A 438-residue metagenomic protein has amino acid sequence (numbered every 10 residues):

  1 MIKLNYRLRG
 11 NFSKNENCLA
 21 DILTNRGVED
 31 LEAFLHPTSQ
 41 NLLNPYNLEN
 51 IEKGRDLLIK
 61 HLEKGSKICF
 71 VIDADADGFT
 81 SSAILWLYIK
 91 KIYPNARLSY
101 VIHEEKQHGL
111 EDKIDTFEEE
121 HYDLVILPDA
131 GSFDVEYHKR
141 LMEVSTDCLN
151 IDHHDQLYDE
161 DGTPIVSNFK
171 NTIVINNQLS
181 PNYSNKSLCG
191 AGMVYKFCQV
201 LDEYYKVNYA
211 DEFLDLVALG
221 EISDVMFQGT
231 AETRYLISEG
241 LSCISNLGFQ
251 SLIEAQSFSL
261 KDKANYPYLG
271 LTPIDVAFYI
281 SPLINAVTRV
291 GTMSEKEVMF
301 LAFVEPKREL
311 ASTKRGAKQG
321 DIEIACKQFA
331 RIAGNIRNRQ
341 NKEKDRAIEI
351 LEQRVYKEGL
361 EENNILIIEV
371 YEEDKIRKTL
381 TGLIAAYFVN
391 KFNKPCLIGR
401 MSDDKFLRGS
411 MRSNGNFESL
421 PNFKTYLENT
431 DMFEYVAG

Functional and structural regions predicted by a protein language model:
I2-L124, E143, D202-G438: Hydrophobic helix-and-loop "lid/oligomerization" segment in the mid-to-C-terminal part of catalytic domains
I84, D161-S223, Y435-G438: Short alpha-helices
P128-L188: Histidine/acidic-residue-rich, glycine-tolerant segments that coordinate divalent metal ions
V135, V194-K196, R289, A386: Short, electropositive, low-hydrophobicity segments enriched in small/polar residues
